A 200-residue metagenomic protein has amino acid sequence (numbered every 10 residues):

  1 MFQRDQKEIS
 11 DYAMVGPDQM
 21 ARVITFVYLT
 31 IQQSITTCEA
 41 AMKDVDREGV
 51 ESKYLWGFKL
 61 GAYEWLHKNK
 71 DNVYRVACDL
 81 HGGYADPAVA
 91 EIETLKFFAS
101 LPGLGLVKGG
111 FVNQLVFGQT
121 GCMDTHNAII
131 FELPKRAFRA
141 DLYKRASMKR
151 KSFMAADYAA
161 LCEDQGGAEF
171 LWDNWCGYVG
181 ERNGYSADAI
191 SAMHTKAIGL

Functional and structural regions predicted by a protein language model:
M1-F58: Structure-specific DNA junction-binding interface
M1-Y12, D18, L60, R75-L200: C-terminal accessory module of base-excision DNA glycosylases/AP lyases that mediates lesion recognition and DNA
L29-T37, D71, T120, K135 (+1 more regions): Short alpha-helix boundary/capping elements
F58-N69: Active-site cradle of extracellular carbohydrate-active enzymes
